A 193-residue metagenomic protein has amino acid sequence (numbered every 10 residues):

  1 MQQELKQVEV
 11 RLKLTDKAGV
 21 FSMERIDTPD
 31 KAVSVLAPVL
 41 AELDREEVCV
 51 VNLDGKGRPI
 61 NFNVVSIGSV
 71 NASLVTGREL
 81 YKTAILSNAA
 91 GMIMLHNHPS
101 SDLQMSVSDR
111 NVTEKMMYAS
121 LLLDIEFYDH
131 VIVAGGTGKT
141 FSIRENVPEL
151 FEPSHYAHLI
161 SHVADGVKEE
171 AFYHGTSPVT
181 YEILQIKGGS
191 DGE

Functional and structural regions predicted by a protein language model:
M1-L14, A18, S22, I26 (+4 more regions): Active-site-proximal loop/helix of nucleotide/amide-processing enzymes and allied scaffolds
L36-V39: Short, P/G- and charge-enriched loop/turn segments at secondary-structure junctions
A41-D44: Short loop/turn motifs at secondary-structure junctions and domain boundaries
E47-C49, Y128: Short loop/turn microsegments at loop-to-beta-strand junctions
F62: Short glycine-/small-residue motifs
Y156-E193: Charged, low-complexity C-terminal accessory regions
